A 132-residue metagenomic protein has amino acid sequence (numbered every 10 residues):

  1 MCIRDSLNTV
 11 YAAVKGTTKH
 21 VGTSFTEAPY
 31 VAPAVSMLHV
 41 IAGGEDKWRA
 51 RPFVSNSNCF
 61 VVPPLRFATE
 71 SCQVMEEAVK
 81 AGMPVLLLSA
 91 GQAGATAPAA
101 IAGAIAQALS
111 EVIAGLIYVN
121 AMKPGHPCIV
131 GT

Functional and structural regions predicted by a protein language model:
M1-I3: Short, small-residue-biased leader/transition segments that mark boundaries at the very start of proteins
N8-G16, H39-F53, M75-P84: Alpha/beta enzyme core
T9, T17-T18, T23-T26, T69 (+2 more regions): Residue-identity detector for threonine
Y11-F25, Q107-I117: Acidic, His- and aromatic-enriched active-site or binding-groove loops in soluble protein domains that engage sugars
K19-V31, P52-P64: Active-site entrance/lid segments in N-terminal catalytic domains of soluble metabolic enzymes
S24-A28, G44-E45, P98-A100: Intrinsic-disorder/low-complexity, polar/charged segments
Y30-H39, L65-S71: Active-site-adjacent beta->alpha loops and helix N-cap segments on the catalytic face of soluble alpha/beta enzymes
N58-T132: Glycine-rich anion/phosphate-binding loop at the beta-strand->alpha-helix junction
